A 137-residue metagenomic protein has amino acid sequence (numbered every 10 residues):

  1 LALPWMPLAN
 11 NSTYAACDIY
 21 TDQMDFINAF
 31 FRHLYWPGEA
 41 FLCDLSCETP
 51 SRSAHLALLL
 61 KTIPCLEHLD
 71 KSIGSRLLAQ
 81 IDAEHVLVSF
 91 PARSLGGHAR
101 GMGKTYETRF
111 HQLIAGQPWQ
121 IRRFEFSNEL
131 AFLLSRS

Functional and structural regions predicted by a protein language model:
L1-N11: Conserved SAM-binding loop of SAM-dependent methyltransferases across substrates and taxa, primarily the Class I
M6, D25-N28, R32, H111 (+1 more regions): Class I S-adenosyl-L-methionine
N10-S12, Y35-E39, W119: A short helix-to-beta-strand connector/capping loop
C17-L60, L66: S-adenosyl-L-methionine
C65-L78: A short, conserved alpha-helix within the catalytic core of class I
L78-L95: Conserved beta-strand signature within the Rossmann-like core of class I S-adenosyl-L-methionine
P91-E107: Conserved class I S-adenosyl-L-methionine
G103-S137: Class I S-adenosyl-L-methionine
